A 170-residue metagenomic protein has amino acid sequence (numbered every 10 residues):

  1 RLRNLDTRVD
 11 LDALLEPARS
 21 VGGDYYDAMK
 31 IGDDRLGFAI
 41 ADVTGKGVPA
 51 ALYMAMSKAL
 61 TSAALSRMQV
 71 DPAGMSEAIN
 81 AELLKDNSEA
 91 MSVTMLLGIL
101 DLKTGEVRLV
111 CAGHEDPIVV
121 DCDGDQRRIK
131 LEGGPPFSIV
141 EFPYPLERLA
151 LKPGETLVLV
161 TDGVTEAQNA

Functional and structural regions predicted by a protein language model:
R1-V158: … and, occasionally, acidic/histidine-rich disordered N-termini of signaling adaptors
A167-A170: Short, intrinsically disordered, charge-balanced linker/junction segments flanking boundaries in proteins
